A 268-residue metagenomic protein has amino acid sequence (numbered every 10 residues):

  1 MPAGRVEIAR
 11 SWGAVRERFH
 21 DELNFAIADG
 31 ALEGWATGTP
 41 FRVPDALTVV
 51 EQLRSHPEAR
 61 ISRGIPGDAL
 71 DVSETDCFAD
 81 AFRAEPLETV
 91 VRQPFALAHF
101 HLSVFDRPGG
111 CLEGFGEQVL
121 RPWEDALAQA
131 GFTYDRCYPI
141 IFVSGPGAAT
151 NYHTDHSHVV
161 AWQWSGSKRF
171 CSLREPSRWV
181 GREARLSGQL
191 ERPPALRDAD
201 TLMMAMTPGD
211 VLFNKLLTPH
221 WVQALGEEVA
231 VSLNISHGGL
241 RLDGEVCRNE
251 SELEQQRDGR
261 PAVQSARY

Functional and structural regions predicted by a protein language model:
M1-L47, P194: Fe(II)/2-oxoglutarate
D21-E22, D135-R136, P146, D155-H158 (+3 more regions): Short, well-ordered loop/turn elements at secondary-structure boundaries
T39-C137: Signature of the catalytic double-stranded beta-helix
V49, A224-Y268: Non-heme Fe(II)/2-oxoglutarate
T133-V143, R182-R185: Short, positively charged
I140-D155, W164, L173-S177: Conserved short histidine dyad/triad with adjacent acidic residue
Q163-P219, H237-L242, Q255, G259: Double-stranded beta-helix
